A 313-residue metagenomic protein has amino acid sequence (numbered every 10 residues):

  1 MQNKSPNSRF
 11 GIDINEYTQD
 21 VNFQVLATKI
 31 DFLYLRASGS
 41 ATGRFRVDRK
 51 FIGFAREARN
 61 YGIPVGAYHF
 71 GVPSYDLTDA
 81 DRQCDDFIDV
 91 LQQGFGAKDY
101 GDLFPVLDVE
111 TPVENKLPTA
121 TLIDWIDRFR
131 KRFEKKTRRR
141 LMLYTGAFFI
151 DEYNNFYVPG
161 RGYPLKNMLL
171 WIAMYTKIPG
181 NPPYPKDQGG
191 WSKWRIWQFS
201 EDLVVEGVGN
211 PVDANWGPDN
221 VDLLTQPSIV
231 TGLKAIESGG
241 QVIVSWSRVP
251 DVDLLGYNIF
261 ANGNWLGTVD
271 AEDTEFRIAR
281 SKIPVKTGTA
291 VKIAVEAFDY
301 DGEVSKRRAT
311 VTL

Functional and structural regions predicted by a protein language model:
M1-E16, Y157-S228: Functionally critical loop-and-helix segments that line ligand-binding/catalytic clefts of soluble enzyme domains
M1-K136: Substrate-binding cleft of extracellular glycoside hydrolase catalytic domains
K98-Y184: Catalytic domains of cell-wall/extracellular-matrix polysaccharide-remodeling enzymes, centered on de-N-acetylation
G240-V252: Conserved aromatic anchor
Y257-I259: Short beta-strand elements bearing conserved aromatic residues within extracellular beta-rich modules
G267-D273: Short beta-strand segments within Ig-like beta-sandwich modules, predominantly Fibronectin type-III
S281-S305: Beta-strand-rich modules
V304-L313: Edge beta-strands of extracellular beta-sandwich domains
